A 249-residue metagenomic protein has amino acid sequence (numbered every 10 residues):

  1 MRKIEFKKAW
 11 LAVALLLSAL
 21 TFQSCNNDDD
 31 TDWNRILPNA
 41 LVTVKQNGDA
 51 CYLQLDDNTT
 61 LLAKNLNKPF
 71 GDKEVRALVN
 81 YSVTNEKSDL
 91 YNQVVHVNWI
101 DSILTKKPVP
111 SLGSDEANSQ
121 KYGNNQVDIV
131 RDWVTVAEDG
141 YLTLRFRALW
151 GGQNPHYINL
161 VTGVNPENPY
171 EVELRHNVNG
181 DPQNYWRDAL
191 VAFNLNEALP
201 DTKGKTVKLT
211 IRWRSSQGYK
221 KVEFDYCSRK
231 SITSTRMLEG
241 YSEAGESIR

Functional and structural regions predicted by a protein language model:
R2, R35-R249: First exposed extracellular module after export/assembly in secreted or surface-exposed proteins
R2-L11: Bacterial N-terminal signal peptides that target proteins for export
L11-A19: Hydrophobic helical h-region of N-terminal Sec-dependent signal peptides in bacterial secretory/periplasmic proteins
L20-S24: C-terminal motif of bacterial Sec signal peptides marking the signal peptidase cleavage site
N26-D29: Bacterial signal peptide processing site
D32: Cys/His-rich zinc-coordinating "finger/knuckle" motifs
